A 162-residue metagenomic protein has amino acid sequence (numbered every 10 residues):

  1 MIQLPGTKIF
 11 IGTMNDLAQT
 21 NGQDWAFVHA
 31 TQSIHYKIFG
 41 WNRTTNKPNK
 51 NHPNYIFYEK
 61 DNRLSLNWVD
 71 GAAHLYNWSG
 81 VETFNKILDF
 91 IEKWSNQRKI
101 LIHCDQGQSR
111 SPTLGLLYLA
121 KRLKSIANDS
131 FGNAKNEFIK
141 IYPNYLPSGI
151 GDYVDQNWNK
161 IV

Functional and structural regions predicted by a protein language model:
M1-L101, L114-V162: Cys-dependent protein tyrosine phosphatase-like superfamily
C104: Short cysteine clusters
